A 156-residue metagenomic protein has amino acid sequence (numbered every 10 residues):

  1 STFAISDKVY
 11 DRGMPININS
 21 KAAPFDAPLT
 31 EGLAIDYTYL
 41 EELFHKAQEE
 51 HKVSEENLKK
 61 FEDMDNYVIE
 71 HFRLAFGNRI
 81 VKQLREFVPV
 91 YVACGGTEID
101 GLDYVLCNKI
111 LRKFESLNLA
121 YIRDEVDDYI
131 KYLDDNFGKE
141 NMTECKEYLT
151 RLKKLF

Functional and structural regions predicted by a protein language model:
S1-F156: C-terminal regulatory/interaction module of P-loop NTP-utilizing enzymes
